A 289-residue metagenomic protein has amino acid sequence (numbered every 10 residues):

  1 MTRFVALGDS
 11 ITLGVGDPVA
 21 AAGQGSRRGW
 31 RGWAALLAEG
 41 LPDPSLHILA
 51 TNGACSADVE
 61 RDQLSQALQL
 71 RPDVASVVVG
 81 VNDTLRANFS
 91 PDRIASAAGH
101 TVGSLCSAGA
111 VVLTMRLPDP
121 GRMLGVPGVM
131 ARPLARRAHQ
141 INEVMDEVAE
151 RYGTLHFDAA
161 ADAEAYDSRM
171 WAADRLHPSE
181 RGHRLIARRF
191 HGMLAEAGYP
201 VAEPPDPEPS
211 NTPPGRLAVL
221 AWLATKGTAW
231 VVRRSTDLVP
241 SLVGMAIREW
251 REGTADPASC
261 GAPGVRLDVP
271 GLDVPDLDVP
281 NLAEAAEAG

Functional and structural regions predicted by a protein language model:
M1-N52, L64-R71, A75, A286-A288: Serine-esterase "nucleophile elbow" of acetyl-processing enzymes
L13-V19, S56-R93, D119-P120: Oxyanion-hole/transition-state-stabilizing segment in secreted/luminal serine hydrolases and related acyltransferases
V19-R27, F89-D92, G128-L134, A172-A173: Short glycine-enriched, charge-decorated loop/helix-capping segments at active-site entrances that position
I48-A50, R116, D158-A161: Residue-level recognition of beta-strand->loop/alpha-helix junctions
R93-S96, H100-S107, Q140-E147: Alpha-helical scaffolding segments of alpha/beta enzyme cores, especially the outer helices of TIM-barrel or partial
S107-V112, T154: A short helix->loop->beta-strand "cap" motif at the edges of active sites that frequently abuts
R122-A159, E180: Substrate-gating cap/lid alpha-helix
R151, D174-G289: Conserved catalytic region of serine esterases and O-acyltransferases that act on ester linkages in lipids
